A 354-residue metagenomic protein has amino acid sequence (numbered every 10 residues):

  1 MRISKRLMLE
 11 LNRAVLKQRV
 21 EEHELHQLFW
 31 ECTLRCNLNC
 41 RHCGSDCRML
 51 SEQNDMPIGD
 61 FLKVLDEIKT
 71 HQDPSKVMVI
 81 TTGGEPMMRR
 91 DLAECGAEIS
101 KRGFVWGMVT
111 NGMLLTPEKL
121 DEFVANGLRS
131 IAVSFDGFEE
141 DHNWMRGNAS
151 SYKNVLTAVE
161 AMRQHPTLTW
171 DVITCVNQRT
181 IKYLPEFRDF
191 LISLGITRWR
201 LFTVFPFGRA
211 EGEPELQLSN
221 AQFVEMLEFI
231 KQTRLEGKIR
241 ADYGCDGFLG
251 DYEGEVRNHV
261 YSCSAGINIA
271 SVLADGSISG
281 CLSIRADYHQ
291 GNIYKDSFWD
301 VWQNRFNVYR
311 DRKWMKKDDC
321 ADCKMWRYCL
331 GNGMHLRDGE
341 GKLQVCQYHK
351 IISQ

Functional and structural regions predicted by a protein language model:
R2-S130, L218: Conserved alpha-helical substructure of the radical SAM core
L7-E24, S283-Q354: Flexible mid-to-C-terminal extensions adjoining Fe-S/redox cofactors in radical SAM and related proteins
L9, S51, A125-N126, S130 (+4 more regions): Radical SAM enzyme [4Fe-4S]-AdoMet core and its adjacent flexible, acidic and glycine-rich loops/tails across
E22, H71-D73, A125, T167 (+3 more regions): Alpha-helix termination/capping residues and helix-transition junctions
E24, L34, L168, C263-S264 (+1 more regions): Residue-level preference for beta-strand/loop junctions
R35, N39, C43-D46, G266 (+3 more regions): Cys/His-rich metal-chelating microdomains
R48, G84, D136, V204 (+1 more regions): Flexible loop residues that form catalytic and substrate-binding hotspots at small-molecule/glycan-binding clefts
